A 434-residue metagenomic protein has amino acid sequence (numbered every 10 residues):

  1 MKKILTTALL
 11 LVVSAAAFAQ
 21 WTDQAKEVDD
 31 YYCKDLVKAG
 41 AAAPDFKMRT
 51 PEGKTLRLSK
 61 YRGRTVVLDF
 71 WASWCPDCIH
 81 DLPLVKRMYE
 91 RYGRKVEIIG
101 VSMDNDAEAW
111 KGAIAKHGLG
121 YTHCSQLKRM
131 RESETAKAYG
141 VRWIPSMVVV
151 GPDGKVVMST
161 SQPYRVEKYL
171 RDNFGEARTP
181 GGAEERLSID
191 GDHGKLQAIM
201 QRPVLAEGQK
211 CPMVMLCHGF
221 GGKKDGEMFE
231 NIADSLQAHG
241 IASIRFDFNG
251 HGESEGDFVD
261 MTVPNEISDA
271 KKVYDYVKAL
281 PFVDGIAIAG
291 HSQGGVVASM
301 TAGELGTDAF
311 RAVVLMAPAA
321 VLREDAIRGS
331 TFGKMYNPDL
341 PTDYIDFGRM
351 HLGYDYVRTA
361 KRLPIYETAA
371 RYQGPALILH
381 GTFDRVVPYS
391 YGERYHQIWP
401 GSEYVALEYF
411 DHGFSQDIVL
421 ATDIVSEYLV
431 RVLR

Functional and structural regions predicted by a protein language model:
A19-D45, S59, G112-A115: N-proximal helix/coil linker or "cap" segments that precede and/or mark the start of modular domains
R49, K111-D153: Short, internal strand/loop/helix patches that form the active-site neighborhood or redox-interaction surface
R62, F70-R87: Conserved redox-active cysteine motifs that mediate thiol-disulfide chemistry, especially di-cysteine Cys-X(1-2)-Cys
H80-H117, M130-K137: Structural microenvironment flanking redox-active thiols in thiol-disulfide oxidoreductases
T179-G208: N-terminal cap/lid segment of alpha/beta-hydrolase-fold proteins
L196, V296, G303, T307-R394 (+1 more regions): The alpha/beta-hydrolase serine catalytic core
K224-D225, H251-P281: Catalytic nucleophile-loop/oxyanion-hole region of alpha/beta-hydrolase and closely related hydrolase-like folds
A233-E255: Conserved alpha/beta-hydrolase
